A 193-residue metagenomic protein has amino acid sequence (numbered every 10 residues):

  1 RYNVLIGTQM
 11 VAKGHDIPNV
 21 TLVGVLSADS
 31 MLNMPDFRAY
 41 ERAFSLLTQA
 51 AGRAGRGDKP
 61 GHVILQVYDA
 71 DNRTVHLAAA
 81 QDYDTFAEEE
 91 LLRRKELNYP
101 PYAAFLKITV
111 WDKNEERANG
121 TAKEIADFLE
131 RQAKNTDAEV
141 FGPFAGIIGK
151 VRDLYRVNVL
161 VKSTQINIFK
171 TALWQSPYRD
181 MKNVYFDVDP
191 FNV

Functional and structural regions predicted by a protein language model:
R1-F37, Q49-V193: Accessory helical-bundle/CTD segments and flexible terminal tails appended to RecA-like ATPase motors
F37-F44: Short, conserved loop/turn and helix-capping segments at secondary-structure boundaries that abut family-defining
